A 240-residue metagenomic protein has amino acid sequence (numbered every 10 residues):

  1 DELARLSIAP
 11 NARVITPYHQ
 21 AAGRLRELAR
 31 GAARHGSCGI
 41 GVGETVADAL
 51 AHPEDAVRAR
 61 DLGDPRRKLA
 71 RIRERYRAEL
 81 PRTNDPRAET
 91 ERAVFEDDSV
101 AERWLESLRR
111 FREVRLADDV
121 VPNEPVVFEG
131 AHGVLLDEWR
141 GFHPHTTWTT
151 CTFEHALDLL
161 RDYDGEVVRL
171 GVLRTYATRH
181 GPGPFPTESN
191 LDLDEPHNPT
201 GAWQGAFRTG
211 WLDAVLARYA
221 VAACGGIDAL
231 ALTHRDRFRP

Functional and structural regions predicted by a protein language model:
D1-P240: Non-transmembrane, aqueous-exposed alpha-helical and coiled segments at domain scale
